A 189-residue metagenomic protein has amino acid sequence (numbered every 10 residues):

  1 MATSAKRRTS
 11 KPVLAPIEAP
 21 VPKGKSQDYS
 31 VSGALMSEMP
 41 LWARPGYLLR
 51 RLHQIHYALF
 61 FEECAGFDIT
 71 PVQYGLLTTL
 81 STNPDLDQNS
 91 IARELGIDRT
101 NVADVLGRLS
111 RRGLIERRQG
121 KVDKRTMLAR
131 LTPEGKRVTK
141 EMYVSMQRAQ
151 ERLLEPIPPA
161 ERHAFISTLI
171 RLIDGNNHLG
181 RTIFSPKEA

Functional and structural regions predicted by a protein language model:
M1-F67, A189: N-terminal leader segment of winged-helix/HTH proteins
K6, Y57, D85, G107-D174: Charged, amphipathic alpha-helical coiled-coil/dimerization segments
G24, I97-T100, Q119: Short linear motifs centered on Gly/Pro in flexible linkers and helix caps
A34, E38, W42-P45, L49 (+5 more regions): Alpha-helix initiation/capping motif
P40, Y47-R50, Q54-N101, R112 (+2 more regions): N-terminal helix-turn-helix DNA-binding core of bacterial DNA-binding proteins
I173-R181: A short alpha/beta connector and helix-capping loop motif
